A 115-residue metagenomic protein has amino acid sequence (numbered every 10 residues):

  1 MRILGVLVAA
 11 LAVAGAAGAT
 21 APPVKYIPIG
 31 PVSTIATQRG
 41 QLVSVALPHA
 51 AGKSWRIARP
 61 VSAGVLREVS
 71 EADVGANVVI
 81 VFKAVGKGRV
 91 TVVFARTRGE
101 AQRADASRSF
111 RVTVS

Functional and structural regions predicted by a protein language model:
M1-T20: Secretory targeting and sorting signals
T20-V43, A50: N-terminal edge beta-strand
S33, V78-I80: Short strand-edge motifs at loop-to-beta-strand transitions and within beta-strands of extracellular beta-rich domains
L47-H49, A84: Non-cytosolic beta-sheet module surface loops
A51-A72: Short, solvent-exposed loop/linker segments at beta-strand-coil boundaries, enriched for Pro/Gly and Ser/Thr
V85-V92: Glycine-centered tight-turn and secondary-structure capping sites
V93-A106: Short, exposed beta-strand-loop hairpins at the edges of beta-sheets in extracellular/periplasmic proteins
V112-V114: Interdomain boundary/hinge segments at the C-termini of tandem beta-sandwich modules
